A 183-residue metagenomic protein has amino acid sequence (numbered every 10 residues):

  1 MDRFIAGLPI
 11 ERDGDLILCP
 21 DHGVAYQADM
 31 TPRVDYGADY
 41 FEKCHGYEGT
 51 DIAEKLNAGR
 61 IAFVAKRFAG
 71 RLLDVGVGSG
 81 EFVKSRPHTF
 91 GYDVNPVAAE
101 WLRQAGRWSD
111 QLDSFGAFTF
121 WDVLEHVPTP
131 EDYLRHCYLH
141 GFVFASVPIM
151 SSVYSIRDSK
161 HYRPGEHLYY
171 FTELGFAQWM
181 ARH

Functional and structural regions predicted by a protein language model:
M1-A117, W121, E131-Y138, Y162-E166 (+2 more regions): Conserved N-terminal segment of class I S-adenosyl-L-methionine
D122, H126: A short His-aromatic
F142: Short glycine-centered segments of the SAM/dcSAM-binding site in methyltransferase folds
A145-W179: Short, glycine-/aromatic-enriched active-site segment of Class I SAM-dependent methyltransferases
R182-H183: A structural motif corresponding to the C-terminal end of an alpha-helix and its immediate exit/capping segment
